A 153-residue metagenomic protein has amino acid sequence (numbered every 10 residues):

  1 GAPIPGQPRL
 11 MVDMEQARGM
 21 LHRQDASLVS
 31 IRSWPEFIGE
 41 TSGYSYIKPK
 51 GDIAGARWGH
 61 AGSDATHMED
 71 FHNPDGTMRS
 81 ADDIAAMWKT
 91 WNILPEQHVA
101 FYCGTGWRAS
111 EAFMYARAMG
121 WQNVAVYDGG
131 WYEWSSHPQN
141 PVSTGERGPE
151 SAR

Functional and structural regions predicted by a protein language model:
G1-S27, I31-R153: Rhodanese-like catalytic fold shared by cysteine-dependent sulfurtransferases and DSP/PTP-type phosphatases
